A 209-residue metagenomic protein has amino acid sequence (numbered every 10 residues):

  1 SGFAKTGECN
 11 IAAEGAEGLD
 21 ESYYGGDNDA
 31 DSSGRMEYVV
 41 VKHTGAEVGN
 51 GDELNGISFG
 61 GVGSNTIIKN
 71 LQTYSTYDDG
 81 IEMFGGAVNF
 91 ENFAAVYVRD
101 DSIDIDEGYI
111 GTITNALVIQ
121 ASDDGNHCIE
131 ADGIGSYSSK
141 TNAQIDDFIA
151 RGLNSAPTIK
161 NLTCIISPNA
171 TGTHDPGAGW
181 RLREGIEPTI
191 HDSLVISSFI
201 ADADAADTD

Functional and structural regions predicted by a protein language model:
S1-D78, E82-R99, D104-D209: Extracellular beta-rich repeat passengers
